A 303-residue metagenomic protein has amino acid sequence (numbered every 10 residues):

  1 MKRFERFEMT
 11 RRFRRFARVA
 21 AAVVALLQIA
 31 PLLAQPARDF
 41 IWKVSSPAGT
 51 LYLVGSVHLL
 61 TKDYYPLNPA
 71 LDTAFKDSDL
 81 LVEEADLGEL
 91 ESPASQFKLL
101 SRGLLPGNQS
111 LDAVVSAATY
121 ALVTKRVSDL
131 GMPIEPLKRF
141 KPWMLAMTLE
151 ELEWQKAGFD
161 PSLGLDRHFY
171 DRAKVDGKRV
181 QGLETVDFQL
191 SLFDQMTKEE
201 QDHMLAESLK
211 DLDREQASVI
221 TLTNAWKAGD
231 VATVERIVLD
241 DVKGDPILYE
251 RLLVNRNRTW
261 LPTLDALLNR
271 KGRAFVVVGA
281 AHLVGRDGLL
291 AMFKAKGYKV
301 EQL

Functional and structural regions predicted by a protein language model:
M1-F4, L239-D241: Glycine-centered signal
F4-A20: Bacterial N-terminal signal peptides that target proteins for export
F16, A74, L267-R270: Alpha-helix C-cap/termination motif
A22-L26: Short, linear, compositionally biased motifs with a strong N-terminal bias
I29-A30: N-terminal signal peptide c-region/cleavage motif recognized by signal peptidases
R38-L252: Structured, acidic catalytic/metal-binding patches in enzyme active sites
I247-L303: A cross-kingdom marker for long, charged
